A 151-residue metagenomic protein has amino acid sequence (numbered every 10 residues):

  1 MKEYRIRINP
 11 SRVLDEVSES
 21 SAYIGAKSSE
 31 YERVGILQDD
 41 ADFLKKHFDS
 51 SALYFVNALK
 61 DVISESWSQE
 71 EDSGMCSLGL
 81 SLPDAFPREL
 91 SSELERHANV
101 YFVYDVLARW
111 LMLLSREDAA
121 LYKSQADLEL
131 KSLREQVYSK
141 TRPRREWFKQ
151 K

Functional and structural regions predicted by a protein language model:
M1-P87, Q125, E135-K151: Conserved short "hinge" loops at termini or chain/domain junctions
I36, L90-S92, L111: Residue-level detector of alpha-helix boundaries and kinks
D39-D42, H97, E117: Residue-level detector of secondary-structure boundary/capping sites
L90-V100: Structural motif
V100-L113: Short, hydrophobic/amphipathic alpha-helical patches that form generic packing surfaces within helical domains
V100-V103, K123, D127: Short amphipathic alpha-helical surface patches that serve as generic macromolecular interface elements
S115-Q125: Short conserved catalytic/interaction loops centered on acidic-Pro-aromatic/His motifs
